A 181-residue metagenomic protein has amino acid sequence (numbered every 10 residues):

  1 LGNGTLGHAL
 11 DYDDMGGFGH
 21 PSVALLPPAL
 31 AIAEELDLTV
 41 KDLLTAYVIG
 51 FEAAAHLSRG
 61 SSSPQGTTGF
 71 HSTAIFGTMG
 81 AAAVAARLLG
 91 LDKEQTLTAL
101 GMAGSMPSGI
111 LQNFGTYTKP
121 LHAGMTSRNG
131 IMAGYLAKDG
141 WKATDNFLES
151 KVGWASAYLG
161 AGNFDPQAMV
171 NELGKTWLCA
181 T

Functional and structural regions predicted by a protein language model:
L1-C179: N-terminal core-entry segment
